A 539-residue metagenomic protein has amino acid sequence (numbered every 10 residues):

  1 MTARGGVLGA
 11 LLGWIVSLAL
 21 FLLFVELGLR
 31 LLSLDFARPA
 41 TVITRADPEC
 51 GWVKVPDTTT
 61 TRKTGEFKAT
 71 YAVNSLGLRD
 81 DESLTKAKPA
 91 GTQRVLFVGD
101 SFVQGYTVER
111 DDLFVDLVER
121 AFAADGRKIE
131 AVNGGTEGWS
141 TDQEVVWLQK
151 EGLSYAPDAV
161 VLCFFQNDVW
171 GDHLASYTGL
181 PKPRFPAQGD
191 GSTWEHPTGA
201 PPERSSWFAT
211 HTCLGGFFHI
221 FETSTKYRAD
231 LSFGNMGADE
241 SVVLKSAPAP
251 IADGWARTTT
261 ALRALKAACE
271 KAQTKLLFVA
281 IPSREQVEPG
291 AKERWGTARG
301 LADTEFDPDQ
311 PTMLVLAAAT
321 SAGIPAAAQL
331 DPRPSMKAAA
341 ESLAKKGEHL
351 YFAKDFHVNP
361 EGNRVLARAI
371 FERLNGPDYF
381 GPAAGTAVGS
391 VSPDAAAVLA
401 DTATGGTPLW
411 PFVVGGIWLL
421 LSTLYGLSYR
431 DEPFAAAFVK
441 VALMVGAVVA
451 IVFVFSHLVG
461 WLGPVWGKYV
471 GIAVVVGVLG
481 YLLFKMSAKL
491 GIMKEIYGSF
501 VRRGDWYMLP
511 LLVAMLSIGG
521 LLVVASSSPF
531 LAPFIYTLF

Functional and structural regions predicted by a protein language model:
G6, L11-G13, L350-V391: Histidine-centered active-site loop/cap adjacent to the catalytic His in serine esterases/O-acetyl transfer systems
G13-L27: Hydrophobic membrane-insertion alpha-helices, especially the h-region of bacterial N-terminal signal peptides
L32-A121, P334-L350: Membrane/wall-proximal cationic-aromatic binding patches
G77-L162, Q166, Q286: Membrane-embedded segments
D116, K494-R502, T537: Short amphipathic alpha-helical coupling elements at transmembrane boundaries
F165-T320, I324, P334-S342: Serine-dependent acyl-ester chemistry module
I251, Y481-K494: Short, membrane-interfacial amphipathic segments enriched in basic
L409-Y425, V476: Selective detector of the "anchor" transmembrane alpha-helix that sits immediately C-terminal
